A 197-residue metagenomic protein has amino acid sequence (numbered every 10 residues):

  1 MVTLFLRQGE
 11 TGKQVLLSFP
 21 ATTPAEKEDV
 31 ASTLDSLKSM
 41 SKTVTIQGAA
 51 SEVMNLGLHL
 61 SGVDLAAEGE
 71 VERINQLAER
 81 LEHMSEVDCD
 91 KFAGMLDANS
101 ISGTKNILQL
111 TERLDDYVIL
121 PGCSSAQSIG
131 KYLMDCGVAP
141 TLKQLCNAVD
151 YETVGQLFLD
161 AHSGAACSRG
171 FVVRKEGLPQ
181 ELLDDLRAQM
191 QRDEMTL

Functional and structural regions predicted by a protein language model:
M1-T43: N-terminal ordered "arm"
E10, A21, A50, G170 (+1 more regions): A broadly conserved detector of short glycine/acidic/proline-rich loop/turn motifs that flank catalytic sites and bind
T11-L16, V53-M54, P179-L182: Short, surface-exposed beta-strand/loop "edge" segments at domain boundaries and coil↔beta transitions
L17-S18, D150, R174: Helix N-cap / beta->alpha transition motif
D29-N147, E176: Mixed-charge (acidic/basic) macromolecular-recognition segments
V138-L159, S163-G164: Amphipathic alpha-helical packing elements
D150, A188-L197: Non-Sec secretion/translocation targeting segments of pathogen effectors
Q156-M190: Long, highly charged low-complexity segments enriched in Glu/Asp and Lys/Arg with interspersed Ser/Thr
